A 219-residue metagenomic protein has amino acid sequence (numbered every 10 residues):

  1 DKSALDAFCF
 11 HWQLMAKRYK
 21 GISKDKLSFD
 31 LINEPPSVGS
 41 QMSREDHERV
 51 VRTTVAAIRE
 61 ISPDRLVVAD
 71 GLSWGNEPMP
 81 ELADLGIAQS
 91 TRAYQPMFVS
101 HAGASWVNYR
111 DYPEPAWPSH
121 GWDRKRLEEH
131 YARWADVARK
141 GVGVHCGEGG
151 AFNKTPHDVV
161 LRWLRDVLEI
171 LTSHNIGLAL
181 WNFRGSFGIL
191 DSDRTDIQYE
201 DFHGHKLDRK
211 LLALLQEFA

Functional and structural regions predicted by a protein language model:
D1-A4, S37-G39, I189-Q198: Surface-exposed, active-site-proximal loop segments in enzymatic domains
K2-G121, E128-F152, S173-I176: Active-site region of glycoside hydrolase catalytic domains
P35, S100, Y112, P118 (+5 more regions): A generic structural signal for solvent-exposed, polar alpha-helical segments
A102-W106, G121-L127, L180-S186, L215-F218: Low-complexity, flexible helical/coil segments
P156-A219: Aromatic-rich peripheral "rim/lid" segments of glycoside hydrolase catalytic domains that contact and position glycan
